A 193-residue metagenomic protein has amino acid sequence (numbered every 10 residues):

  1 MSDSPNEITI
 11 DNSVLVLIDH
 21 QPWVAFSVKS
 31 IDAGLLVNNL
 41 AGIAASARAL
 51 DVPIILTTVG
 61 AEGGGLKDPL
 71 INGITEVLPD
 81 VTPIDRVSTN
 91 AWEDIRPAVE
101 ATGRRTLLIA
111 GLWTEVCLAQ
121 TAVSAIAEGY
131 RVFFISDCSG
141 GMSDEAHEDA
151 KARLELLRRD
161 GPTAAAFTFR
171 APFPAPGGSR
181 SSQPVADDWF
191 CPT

Functional and structural regions predicted by a protein language model:
S2-V14, L50, A61-T193: Active-site-adjacent betaalpha module
D11-S13, V28-L56: A short alpha/beta connector and helix-capping loop motif
V14-Q21: Short acidic catalytic loops
H20, L56-V59, S136: A cross-domain feature marking catalytic cores of carbohydrate-active enzymes and several ubiquitous metabolic/repair
Q21-S27: Short acidic, Gly/Ser-rich segments with clustered Asp/Glu that frequently serve as metal-coordination loops in enzyme
